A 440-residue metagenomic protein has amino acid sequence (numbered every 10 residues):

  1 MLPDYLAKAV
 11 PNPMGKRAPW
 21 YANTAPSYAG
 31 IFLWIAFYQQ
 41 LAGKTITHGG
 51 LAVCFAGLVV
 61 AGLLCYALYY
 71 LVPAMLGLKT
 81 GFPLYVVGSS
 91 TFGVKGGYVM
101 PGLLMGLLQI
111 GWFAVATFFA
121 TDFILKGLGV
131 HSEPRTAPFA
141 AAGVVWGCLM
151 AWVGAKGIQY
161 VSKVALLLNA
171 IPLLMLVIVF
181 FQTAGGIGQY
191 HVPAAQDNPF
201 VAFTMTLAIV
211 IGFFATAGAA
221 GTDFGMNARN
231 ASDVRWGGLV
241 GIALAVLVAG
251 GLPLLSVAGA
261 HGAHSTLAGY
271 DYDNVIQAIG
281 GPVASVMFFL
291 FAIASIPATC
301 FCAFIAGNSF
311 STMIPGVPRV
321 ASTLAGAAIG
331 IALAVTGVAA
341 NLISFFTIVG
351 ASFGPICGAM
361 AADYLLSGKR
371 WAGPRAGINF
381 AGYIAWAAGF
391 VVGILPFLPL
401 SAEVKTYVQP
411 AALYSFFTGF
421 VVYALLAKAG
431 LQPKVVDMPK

Functional and structural regions predicted by a protein language model:
M1-F55, C65-Y66, N198-L207, M226-D233 (+1 more regions): Membrane-interface "cap" regions at the ends of multi-pass membrane proteins
A18-I35, F180-G186, A194-A258, G281-C300 (+1 more regions): Hydrophobic, membrane-embedded alpha-helices of multi-pass small-molecule transporters
S27, I31, G102, V130-A155 (+4 more regions): Transmembrane alpha-helical segments of multi-pass small-molecule transport proteins
A29-W34, V60-Y69, L104-A114, I171-Q182 (+3 more regions): Selective recognition of specific alpha-helical transmembrane segments in multi-pass small-molecule
A42-A74, G96-P101, I242-L247, Y414 (+1 more regions): Extracellular loop-to-transmembrane helix junctions
L58-F92, P101-G111, V115, K428-L431 (+1 more regions): Juxtamembrane transmembrane-helix boundary signature
A141-Q182, D197, G238-I242, F346-G358 (+1 more regions): Membrane-interface loop-to-helix entry segments
G358-K440: C-terminal membrane-solvent junction of multi-pass transporters and transport-like membrane proteins
